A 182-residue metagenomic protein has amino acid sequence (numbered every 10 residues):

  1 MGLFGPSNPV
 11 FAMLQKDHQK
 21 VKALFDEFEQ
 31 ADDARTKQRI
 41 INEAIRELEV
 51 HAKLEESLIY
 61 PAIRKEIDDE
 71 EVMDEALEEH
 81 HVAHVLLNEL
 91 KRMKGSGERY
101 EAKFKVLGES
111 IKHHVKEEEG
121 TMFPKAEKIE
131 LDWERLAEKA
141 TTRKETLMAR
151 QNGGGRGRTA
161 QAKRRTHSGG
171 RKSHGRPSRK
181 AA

Functional and structural regions predicted by a protein language model:
M1-A182: Small-residue-biased structural context
